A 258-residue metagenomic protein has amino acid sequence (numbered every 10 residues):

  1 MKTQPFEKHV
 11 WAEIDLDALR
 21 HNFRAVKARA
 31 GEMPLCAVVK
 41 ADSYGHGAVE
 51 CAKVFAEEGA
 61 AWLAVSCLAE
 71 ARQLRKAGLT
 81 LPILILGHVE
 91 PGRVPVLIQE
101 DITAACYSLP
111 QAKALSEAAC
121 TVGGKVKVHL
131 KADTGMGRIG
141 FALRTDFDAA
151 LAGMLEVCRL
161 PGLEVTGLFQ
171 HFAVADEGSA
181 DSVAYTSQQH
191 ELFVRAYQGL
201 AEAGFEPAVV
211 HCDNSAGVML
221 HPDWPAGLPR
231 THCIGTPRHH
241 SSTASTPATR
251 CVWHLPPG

Functional and structural regions predicted by a protein language model:
M1-T103, L109, E117, E164: A charged N-terminal "starter" segment
E7, A41-V49, K53-V54, E58 (+2 more regions): Active-site loop/helix belt of alpha/beta enzymes
C67, S108-L109, A132, C233: Short secondary-structure boundary segments
A104-A105, W224: Extended substrate/RNA-proximal surfaces in nucleic-acid metabolism proteins
A112: Conserved catalytic phosphorylation-site environment of P-type ATPases
